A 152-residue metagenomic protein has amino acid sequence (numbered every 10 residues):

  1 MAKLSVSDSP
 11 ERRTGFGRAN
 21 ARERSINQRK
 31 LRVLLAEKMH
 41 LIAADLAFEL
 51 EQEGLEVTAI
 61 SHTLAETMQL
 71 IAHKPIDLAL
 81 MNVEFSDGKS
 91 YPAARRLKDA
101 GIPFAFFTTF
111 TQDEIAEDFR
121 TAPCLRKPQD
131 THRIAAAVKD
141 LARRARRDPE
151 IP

Functional and structural regions predicted by a protein language model:
M1-R32, D130-P152: Non-catalytic signal-transmission and effector/linker regions of two-component phosphorelay proteins
K30-L41, L46: Conserved acidic segment of CheY-like receiver
D45-L50, I134: Short hydrophobic helical patches associated with two-component signaling proteins
F48-E53, L70, R96: Alpha-helical interaction/dimerization surfaces of two-component signaling modules
I60-L78: Acidic, metal-coordinating helix/loop segments flanking the phosphotransfer/catalytic sites of two-component signaling
M81-K98: Conserved phosphotransfer microenvironments
P92, D99, F110-K127, H132 (+1 more regions): Alpha4 helix (beta4-alpha4-beta5 surface) of REC/receiver domains from two-component response regulators
